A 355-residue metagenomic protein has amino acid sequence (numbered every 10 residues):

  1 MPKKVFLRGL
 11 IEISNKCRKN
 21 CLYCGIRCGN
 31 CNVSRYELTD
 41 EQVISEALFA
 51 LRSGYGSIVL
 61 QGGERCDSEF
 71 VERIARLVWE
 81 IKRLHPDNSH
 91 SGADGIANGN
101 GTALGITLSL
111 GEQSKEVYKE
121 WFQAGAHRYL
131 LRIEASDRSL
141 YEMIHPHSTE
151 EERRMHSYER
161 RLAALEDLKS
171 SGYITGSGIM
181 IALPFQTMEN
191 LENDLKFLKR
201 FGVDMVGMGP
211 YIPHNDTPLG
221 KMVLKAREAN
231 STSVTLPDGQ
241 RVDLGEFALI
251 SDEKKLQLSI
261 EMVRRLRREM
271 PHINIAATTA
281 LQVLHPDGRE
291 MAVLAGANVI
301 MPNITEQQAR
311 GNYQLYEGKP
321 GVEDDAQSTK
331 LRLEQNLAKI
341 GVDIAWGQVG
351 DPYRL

Functional and structural regions predicted by a protein language model:
K4-Q42: Canonical Radical SAM [4Fe-4S] cluster-binding loop centered on the CxxxCxxC motif and its immediate flanking residues
R8-G9, V59-V71, I212-M222, E317: Glycine-rich, proline-tolerant flexible connector loops at the mouths of alpha/beta enzymes
G9, A47, I74-W79, Y118 (+5 more regions): Generic structural signal for well-ordered alpha-helices, preferentially at hydrophobic/aromatic core positions
C21, L131, L168, L198 (+1 more regions): Conserved, mostly hydrophobic/aromatic
C28-I44, A50-L77, I81-N88, N100-A164 (+3 more regions): Core AdoMet radical
L51, N100, K199, M205-L355: Auxiliary Fe-S-binding modules of radical SAM enzymes
R65-S68, L104-S109, Q113, R161-N190 (+4 more regions): Conserved strand-turn element in the central/C-terminal portion of the radical SAM core barrel that lines
S114-W121, P184-L198, V283-L294: Catalytic cores of alpha/beta
